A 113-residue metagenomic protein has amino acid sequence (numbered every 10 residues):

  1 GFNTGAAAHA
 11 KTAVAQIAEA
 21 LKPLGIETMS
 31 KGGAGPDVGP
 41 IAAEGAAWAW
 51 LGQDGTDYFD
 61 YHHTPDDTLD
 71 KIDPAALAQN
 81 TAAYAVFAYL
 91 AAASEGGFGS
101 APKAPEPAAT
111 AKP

Functional and structural regions predicted by a protein language model:
G1-Y61: Metal-dependent peptidase/peptidase-like ectodomains
F59-P113: His/Asp/Glu-rich mid-to-C-terminal helical/loop segments that flank catalytic regions of hydrolases
